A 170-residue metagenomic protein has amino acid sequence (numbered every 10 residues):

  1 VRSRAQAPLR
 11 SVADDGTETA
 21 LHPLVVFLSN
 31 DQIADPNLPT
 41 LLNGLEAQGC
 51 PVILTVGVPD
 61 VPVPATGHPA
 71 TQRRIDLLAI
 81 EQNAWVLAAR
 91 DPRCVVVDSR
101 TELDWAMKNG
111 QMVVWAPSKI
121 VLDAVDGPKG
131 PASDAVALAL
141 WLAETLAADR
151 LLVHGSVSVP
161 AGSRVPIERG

Functional and structural regions predicted by a protein language model:
V1-L54: N-terminal glycine-/serine-/threonine-rich phosphate-binding loop
L28-N30, P117-K119, G155: Short, structured patches in soluble enzyme cores that scaffold and shape functional sites
S29-A34, V58-V61, S158-P160: Gly/Ser/Thr-rich loops at beta-strand to alpha-helix junctions that form or flank small-molecule/cofactor-binding
P51-V58, V153: Short internal beta-strands
P64-L138, L142-T145: Ligand-binding beta-strand-loop-alpha-helix segment within the catalytic cores of soluble metabolic enzymes
K108, V165-G170: Short, electropositive alpha-helical surface patch
T145-P166: Glycine-rich phosphate/pyrophosphate-binding loops and their adjacent beta-strand/loop elements at enzyme active sites
